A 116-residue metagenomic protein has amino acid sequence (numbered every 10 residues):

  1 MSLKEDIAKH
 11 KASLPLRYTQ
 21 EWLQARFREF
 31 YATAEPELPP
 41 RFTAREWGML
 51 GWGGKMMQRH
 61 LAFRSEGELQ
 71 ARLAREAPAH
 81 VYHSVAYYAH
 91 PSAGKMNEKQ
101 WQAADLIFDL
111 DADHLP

Functional and structural regions predicted by a protein language model:
M1-D105, L110-P116: DNA replication initiation on ssDNA origins
